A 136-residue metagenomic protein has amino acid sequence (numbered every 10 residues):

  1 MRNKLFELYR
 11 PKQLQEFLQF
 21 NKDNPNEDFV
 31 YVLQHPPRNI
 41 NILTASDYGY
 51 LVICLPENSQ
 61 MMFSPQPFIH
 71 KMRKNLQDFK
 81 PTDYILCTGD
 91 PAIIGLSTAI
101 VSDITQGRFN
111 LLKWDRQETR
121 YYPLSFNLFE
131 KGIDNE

Functional and structural regions predicted by a protein language model:
M1-Y84, L96-E136: Long, low-complexity, Lys/Arg-enriched
T88, I93-L96: Core of folded catalytic or high-affinity ligand/protein-binding domains in predominantly eukaryotic proteins
